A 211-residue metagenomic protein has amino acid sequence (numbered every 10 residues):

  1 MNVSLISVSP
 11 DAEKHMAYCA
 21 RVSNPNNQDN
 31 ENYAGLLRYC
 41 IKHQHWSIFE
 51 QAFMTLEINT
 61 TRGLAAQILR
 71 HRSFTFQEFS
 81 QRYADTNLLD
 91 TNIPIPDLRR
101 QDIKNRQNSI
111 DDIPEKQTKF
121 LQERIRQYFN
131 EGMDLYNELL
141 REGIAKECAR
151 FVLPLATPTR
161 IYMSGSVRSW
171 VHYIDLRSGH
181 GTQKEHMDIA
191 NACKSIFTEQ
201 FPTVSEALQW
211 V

Functional and structural regions predicted by a protein language model:
M1-V211: Family-specific signature for flavin-dependent thymidylate synthase
